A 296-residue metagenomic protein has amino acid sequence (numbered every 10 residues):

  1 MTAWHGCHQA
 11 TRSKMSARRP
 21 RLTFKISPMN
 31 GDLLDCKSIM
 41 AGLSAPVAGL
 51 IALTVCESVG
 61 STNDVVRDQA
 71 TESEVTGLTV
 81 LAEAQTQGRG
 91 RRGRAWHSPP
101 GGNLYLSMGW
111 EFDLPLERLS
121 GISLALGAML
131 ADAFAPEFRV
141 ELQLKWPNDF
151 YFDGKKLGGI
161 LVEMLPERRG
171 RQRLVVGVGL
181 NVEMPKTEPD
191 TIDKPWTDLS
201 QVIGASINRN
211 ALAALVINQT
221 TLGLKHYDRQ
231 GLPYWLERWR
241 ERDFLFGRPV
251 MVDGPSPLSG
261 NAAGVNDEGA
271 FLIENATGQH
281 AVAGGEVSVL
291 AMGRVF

Functional and structural regions predicted by a protein language model:
R12, R18-R21: Basic polycationic patches enriched in arginine
F24-G31, L114-L142, F152-F296: Long, positively charged amphipathic alpha-helical accessory segments at protein N-termini or as interdomain linkers
F24-P136, V295-F296: N-terminal lobe of the biotin/lipoate ligase/transferase fold
